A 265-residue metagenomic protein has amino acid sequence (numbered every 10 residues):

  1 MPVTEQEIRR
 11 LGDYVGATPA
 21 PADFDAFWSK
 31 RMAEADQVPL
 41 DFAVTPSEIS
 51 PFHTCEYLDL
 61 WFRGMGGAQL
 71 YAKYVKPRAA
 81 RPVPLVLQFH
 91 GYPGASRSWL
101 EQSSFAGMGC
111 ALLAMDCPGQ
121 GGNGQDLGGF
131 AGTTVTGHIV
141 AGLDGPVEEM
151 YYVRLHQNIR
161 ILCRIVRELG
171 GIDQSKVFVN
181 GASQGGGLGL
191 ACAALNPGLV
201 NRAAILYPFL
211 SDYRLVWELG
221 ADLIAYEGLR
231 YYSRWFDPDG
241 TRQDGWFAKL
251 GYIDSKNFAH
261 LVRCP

Functional and structural regions predicted by a protein language model:
M1-C55: N-terminal targeting or regulatory segments adjacent to alpha/beta-hydrolase or S9 domains
E56-W61, M65-P77: A short loop-to-beta-strand scaffold at the N-terminal edge of the catalytic core in hydrolase folds
A72-K76, R81-Y92: Short beta-strand element of the alpha/beta-hydrolase
R97, Q102-Q157: Cap/lid segment of the alpha/beta-hydrolase catalytic domain
L100, I165, G187, A191-L195: Active-site signature of alpha/beta-hydrolase-fold catalytic machinery across serine- and Asp/Cys-nucleophile hydrolases
H138-S183: Gly/Ser-rich "nucleophile elbow"/oxyanion-hole loop immediately N-terminal to the catalytic nucleophile in hydrolases
L190-G240, H260: Hydrolase active-site cap/lid region
D244-P265: Serine-hydrolase catalytic core
